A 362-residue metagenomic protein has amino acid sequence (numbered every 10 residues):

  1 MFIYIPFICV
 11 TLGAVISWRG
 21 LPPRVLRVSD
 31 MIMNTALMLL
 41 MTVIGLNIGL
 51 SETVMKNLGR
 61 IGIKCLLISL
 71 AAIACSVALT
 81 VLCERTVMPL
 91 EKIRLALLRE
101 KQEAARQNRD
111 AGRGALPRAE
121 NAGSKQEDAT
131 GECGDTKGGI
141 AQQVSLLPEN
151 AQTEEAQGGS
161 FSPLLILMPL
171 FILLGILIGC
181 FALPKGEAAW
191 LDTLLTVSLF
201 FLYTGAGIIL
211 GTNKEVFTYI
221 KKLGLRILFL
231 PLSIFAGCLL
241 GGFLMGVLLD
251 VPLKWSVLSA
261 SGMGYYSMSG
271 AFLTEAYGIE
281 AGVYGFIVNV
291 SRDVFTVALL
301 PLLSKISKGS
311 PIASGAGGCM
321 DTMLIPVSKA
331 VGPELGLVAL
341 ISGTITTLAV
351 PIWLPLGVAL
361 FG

Functional and structural regions predicted by a protein language model:
M1-L12, K64-C75, W190-G205, P252-S261 (+2 more regions): Structural signature of hydrophobic alpha-helical transmembrane segments
M1-V54, C75-E91, R106-T218, L232-V247 (+1 more regions): Structural signature of multi-pass alpha-helical membrane transport proteins
V10, M55-L79, M168, K214-F243 (+3 more regions): Entry/N-cap segments of selected transmembrane alpha helices and their immediately preceding amphipathic helices
W18-R24, I32, I48-C65, E84-I93 (+8 more regions): Juxtamembrane helix-boundary/capping and inter-helix hinge elements in multi-pass membrane proteins
M38, F200, T296-V297, M323-L324 (+1 more regions): Hydrophobic transmembrane alpha-helices of multi-pass small-molecule transporters
L50, R99-R106, G112, L116 (+3 more regions): Alpha-helical membrane segments and immediately flanking helix-loop junctions that form or couple to the substrate/ion
K64-K101, L228-L273, S291-I306: Transmembrane alpha-helices that form the ion-translocation and gating core of multi-pass ion transport proteins
I352-G362: Juxtamembrane boundary at the C-terminal end of a transmembrane helix
